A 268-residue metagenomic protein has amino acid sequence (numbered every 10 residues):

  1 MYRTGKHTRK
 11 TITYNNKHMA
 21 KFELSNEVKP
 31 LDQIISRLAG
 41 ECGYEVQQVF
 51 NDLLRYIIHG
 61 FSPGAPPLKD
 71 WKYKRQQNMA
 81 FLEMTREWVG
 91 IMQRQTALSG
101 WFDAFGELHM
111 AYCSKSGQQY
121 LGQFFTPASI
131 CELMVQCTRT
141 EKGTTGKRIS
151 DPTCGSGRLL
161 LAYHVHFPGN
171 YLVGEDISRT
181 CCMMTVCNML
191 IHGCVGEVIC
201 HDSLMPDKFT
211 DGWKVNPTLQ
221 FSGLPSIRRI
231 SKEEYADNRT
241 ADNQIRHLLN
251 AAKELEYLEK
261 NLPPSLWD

Functional and structural regions predicted by a protein language model:
Y2-D268: Class I S-adenosyl-L-methionine-dependent methyltransferase catalytic core
